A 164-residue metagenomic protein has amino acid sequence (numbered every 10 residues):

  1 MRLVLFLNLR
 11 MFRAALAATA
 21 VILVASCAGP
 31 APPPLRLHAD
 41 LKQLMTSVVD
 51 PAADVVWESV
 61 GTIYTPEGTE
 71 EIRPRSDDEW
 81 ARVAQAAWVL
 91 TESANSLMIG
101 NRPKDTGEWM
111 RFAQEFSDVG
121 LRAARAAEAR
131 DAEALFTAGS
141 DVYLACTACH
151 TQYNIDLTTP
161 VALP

Functional and structural regions predicted by a protein language model:
R2-L16: Bacterial N-terminal signal peptides that target proteins for export
V24-S26: C-terminal motif of bacterial Sec signal peptides marking the signal peptidase cleavage site
A28-P164: Sequence context surrounding c-type heme c attachment/ligation sites in exported
